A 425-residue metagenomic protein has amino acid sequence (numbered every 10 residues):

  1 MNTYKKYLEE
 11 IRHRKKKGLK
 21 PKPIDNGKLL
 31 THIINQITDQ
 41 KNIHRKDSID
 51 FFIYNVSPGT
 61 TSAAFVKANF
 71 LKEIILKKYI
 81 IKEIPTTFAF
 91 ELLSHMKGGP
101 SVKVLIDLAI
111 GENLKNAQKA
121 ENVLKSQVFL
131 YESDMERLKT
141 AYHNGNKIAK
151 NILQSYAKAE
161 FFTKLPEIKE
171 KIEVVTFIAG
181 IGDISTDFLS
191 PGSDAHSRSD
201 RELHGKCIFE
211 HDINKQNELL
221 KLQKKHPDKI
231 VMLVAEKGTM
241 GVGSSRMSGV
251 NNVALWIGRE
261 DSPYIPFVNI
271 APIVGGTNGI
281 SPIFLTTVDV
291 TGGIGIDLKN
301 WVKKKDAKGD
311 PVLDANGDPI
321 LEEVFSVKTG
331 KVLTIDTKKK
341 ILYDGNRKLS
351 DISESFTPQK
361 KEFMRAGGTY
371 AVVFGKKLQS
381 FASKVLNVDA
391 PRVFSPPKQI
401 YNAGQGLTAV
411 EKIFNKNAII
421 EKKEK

Functional and structural regions predicted by a protein language model:
M1-E10, G99, L349-S355: Short, 15-30-residue, compositionally biased linear elements with alpha-helical propensity or flexible coil
N2-D39, K360-M364, T369-V373: Amphipathic alpha-helical packing elements
Y7, L29, P85-T86, S101-V102 (+1 more regions): N-terminal alpha-helical segment
L19-K22, K46-T61, L76, E83-K97 (+3 more regions): Structural detector for internal amphipathic alpha-helices that build alpha-solenoid repeat scaffolds
G27-I34, P58-K77, G98-I110, F129-A141: Amphipathic alpha-helical scaffolding segments comprising HEAT/armadillo-like alpha-solenoid repeats
I37-K41, I74-I81, L93-S94, L108-N113 (+1 more regions): Alpha-solenoid helical repeat architecture
H95, D107-I110, L114-K425: Fe-S-dependent hydro-lyases/dehydratases of central metabolism
